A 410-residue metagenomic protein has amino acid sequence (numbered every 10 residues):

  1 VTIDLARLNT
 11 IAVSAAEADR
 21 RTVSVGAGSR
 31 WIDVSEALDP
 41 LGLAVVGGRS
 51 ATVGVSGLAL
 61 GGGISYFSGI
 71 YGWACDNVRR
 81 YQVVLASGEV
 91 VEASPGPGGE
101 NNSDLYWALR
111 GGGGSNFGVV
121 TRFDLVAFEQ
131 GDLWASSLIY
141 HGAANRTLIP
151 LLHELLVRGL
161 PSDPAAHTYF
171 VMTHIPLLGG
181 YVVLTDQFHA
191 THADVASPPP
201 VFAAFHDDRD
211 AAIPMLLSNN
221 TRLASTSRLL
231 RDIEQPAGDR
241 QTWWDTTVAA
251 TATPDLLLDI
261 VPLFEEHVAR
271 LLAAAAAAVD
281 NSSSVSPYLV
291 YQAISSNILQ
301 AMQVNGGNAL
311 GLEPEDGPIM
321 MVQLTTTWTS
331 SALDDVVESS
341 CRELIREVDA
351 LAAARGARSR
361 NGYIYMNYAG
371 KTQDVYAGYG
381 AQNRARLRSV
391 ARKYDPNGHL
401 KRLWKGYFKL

Functional and structural regions predicted by a protein language model:
V1-L410: Soluble FAD-dependent oxygen oxidases
